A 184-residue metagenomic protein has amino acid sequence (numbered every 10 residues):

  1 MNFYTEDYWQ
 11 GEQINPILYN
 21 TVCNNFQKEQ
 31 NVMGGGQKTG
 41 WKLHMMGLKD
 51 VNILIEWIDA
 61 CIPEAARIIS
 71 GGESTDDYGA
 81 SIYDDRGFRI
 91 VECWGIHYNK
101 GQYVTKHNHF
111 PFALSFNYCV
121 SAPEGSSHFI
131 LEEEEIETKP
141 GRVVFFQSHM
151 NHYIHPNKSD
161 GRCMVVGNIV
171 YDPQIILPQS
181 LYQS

Functional and structural regions predicted by a protein language model:
M1-D85: Non-heme Fe(II)/2-oxoglutarate
Y78-P156, G161-V165, V170-I175: Catalytic core of non-heme Fe(II) oxygenases with the double-stranded beta-helix
Q147, Y182-S184: Surface-exposed edge beta-strand/loop patches
Q174-L177, Q183: Extracellular/luminal regions of secreted and cell-surface proteins that mediate adhesion/ECM remodeling
